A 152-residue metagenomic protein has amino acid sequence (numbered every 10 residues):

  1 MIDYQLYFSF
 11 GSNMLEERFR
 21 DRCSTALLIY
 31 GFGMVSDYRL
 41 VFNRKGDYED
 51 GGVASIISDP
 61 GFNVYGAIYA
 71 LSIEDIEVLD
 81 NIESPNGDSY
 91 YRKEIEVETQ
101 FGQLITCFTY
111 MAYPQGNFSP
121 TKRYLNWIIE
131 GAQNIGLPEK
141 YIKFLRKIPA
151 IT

Functional and structural regions predicted by a protein language model:
M1-T152: Glycine-aromatic micro-motifs
